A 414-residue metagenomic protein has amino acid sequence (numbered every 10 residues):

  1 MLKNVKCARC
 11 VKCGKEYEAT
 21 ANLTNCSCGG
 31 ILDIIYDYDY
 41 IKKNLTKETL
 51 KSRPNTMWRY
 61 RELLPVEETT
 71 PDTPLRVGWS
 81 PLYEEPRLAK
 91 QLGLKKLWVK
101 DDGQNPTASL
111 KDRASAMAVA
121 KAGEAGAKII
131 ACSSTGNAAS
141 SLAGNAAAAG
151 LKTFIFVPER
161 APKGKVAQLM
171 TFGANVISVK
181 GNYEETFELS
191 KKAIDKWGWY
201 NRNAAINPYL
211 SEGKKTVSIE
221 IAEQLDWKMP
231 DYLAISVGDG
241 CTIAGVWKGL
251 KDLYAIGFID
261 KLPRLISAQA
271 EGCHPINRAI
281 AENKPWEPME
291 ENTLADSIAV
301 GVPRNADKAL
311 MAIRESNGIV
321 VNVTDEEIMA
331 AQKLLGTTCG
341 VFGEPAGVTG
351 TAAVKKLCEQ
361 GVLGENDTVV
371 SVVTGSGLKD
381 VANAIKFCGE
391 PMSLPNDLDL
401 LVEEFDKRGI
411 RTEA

Functional and structural regions predicted by a protein language model:
M1-A414: PLP-dependent amino-acid enzyme catalytic core
